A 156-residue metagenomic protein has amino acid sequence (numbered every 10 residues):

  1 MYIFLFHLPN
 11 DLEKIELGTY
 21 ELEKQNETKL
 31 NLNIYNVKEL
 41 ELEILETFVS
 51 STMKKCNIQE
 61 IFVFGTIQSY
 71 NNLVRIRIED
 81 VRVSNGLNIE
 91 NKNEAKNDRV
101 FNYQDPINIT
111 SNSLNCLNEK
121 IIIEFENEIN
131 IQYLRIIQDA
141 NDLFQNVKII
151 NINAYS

Functional and structural regions predicted by a protein language model:
M1, I15, Q25-I61, N118-I137: Hydrophobic/aromatic beta-strand segments within beta-rich folds
M1-D11, L143-S156: Short, surface-exposed beta-strand/strand-loop-strand elements in extracellular ectodomains
L5, L17, I109-S111, I149: Intrinsic disorder/low-complexity segments, especially N-terminal tails and targeting/processing regions
F6-L8, V37, Y103, N127: Generic detector of N-terminal low-structure segments
N10-G18, N71: Surface-exposed loop/edge segments in extracytoplasmic proteins
Y20-L22: Short beta-strand segments within Ig-like beta-sandwich modules, predominantly Fibronectin type-III
M53-K55, Q59-I131, I137-N146: Disordered, acidic Ser/Thr/Pro-rich linker "stalks" and the adjacent N-terminal cap of the next globular domain
